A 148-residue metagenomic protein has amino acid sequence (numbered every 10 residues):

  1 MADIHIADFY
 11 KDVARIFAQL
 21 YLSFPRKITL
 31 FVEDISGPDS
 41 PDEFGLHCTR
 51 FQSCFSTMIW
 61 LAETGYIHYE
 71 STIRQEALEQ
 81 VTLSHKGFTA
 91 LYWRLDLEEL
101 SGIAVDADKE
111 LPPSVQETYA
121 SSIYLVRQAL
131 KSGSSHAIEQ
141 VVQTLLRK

Functional and structural regions predicted by a protein language model:
A2-G45, Q52: Short amphipathic alpha-helical interface segments
I4, L46-T49, S71-L78: Short acidic, glycine/proline-enriched loop segments that cap or flank alpha-helices
L20-F24, L61, A90-R94: Generic structural signal for hydrophobic core residues of well-folded globular domains
I59-Q75: A short, conserved structural fragment
E79-Q116: Short, amphipathic alpha-helical interaction segments positioned at domain boundaries
A104-K148: Short, cationic, amphipathic peptide segments
